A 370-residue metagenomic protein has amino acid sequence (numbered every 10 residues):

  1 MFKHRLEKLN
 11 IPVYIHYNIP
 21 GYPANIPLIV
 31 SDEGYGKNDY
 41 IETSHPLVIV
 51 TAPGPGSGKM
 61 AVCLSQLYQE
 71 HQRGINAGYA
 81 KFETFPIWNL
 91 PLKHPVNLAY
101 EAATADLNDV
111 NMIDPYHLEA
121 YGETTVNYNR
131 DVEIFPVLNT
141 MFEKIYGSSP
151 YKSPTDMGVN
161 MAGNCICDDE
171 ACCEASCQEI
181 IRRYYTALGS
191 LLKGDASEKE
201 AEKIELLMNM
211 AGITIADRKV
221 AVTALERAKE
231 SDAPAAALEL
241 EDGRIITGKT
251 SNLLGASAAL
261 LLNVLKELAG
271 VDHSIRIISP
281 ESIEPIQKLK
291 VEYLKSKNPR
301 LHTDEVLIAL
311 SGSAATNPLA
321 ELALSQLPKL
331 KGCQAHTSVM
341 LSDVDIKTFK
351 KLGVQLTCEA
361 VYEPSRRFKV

Functional and structural regions predicted by a protein language model:
M1-V50, Q66-L225, A233, L240-D242 (+2 more regions): Flexible phosphate-sensing "switch/lid" loops adjacent to ATP/NTP-binding sites across phosphate-transfer
S57-G58: Conserved glycine(s) of the Walker
V62: Hydrophobic positions on the alpha1 helix immediately C-terminal to the Walker A/P-loop
G74-T84, L268-S279: Glycine-rich phosphate/pyrophosphate-binding loops and their adjacent beta-strand/loop elements at enzyme active sites
K249-T250: Short clusters of small/polar residues that mark proteolytic maturation junctions
L253-A269: A short, polar/charged loop-to-alpha-helix boundary motif
D272-E284, K288-N298: Substrate-recognition/cap regions that form aromatic- and gly/pro-loop-enriched pockets for small-molecule ligands
